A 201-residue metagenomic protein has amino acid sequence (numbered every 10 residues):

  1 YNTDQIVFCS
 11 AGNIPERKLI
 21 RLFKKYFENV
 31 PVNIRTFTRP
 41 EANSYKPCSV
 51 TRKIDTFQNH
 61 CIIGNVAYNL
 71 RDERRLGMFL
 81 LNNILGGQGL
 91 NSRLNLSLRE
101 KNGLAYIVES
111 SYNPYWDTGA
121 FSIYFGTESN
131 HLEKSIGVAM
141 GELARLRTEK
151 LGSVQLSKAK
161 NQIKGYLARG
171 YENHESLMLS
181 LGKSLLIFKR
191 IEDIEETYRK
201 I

Functional and structural regions predicted by a protein language model:
Y1-R35, E41, T51, C61 (+4 more regions): Charge-rich, well-structured scaffold segments of protease-associated domains
Y45-I54: Short amphipathic
G89: Conserved phosphate-interacting/catalytic interface
L96: Active-site phosphate/pyrophosphate- and oxyanion-stabilizing loops and adjacent acidic/basic residues in soluble
